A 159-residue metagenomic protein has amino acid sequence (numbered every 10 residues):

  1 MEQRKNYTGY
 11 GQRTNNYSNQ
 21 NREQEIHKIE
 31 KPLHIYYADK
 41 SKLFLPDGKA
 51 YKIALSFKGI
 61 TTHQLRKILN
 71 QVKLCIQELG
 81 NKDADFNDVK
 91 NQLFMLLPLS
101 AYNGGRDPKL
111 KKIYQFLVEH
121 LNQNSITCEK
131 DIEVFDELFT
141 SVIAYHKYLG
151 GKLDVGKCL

Functional and structural regions predicted by a protein language model:
M1-L159: Small/polar/charged residue-enriched interaction surfaces, especially the RNA/DNA-contacting tracks of RNP/CRISPR
